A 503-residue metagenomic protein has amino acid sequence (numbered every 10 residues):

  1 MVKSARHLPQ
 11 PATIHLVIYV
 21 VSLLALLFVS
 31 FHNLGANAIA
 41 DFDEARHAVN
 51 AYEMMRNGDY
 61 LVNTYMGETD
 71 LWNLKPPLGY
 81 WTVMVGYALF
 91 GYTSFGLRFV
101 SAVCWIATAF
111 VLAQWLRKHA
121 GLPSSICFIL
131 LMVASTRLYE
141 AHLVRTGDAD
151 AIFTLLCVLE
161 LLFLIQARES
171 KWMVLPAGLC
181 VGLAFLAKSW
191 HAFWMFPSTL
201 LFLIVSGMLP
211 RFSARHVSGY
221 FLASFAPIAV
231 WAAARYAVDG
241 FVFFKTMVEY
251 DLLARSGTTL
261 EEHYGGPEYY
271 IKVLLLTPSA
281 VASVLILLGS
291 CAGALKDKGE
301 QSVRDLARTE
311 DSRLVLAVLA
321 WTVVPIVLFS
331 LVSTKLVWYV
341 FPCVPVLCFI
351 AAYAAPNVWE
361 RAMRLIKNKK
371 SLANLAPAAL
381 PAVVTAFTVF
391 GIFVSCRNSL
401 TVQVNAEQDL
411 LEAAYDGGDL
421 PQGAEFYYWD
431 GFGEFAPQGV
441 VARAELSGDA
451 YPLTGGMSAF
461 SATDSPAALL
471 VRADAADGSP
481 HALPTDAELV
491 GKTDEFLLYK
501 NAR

Functional and structural regions predicted by a protein language model:
F28-N33, H47-L71: Extracytosolic helix-loop segments that constitute the early lumenal/periplasmic catalytic or substrate-binding loops
H47-N50, H142, A167, L183 (+4 more regions): Transmembrane-lumen/periplasm boundary regions of multi-pass, lipid-linked membrane glycan transferases
F99-H119, L159: Transmembrane-helix motifs of polytopic, lipid-linked glycan transferases
V111, I152-E169, L347-I350: Specific aromatic-rich, kink-prone transmembrane helix
K118-A120, V158-V174, A355: Membrane-interface transmembrane helices that cradle and orient dolichyl/undecaprenyl
Q166-G182, A320-T322: Short hydrophobic alpha-helices at membrane interfaces in multi-pass membrane enzymes
S333-I366: Hydrophobic/aromatic-rich transmembrane helices and adjacent perimembrane loops
F387-N501: Short periplasmic/luminal acceptor-recognition loop of GT-C membrane glycosyltransferases, typified by
